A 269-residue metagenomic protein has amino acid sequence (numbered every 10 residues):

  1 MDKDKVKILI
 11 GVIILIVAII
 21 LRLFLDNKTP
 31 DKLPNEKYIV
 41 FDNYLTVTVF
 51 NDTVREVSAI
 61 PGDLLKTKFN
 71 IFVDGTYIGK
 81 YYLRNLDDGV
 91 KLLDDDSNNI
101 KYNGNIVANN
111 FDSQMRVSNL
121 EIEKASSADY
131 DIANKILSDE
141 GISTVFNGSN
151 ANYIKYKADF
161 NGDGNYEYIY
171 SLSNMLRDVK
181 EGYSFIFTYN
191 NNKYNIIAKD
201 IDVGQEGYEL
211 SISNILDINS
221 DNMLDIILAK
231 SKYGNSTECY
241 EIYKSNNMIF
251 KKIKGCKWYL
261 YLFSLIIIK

Functional and structural regions predicted by a protein language model:
M1-I14: N-terminal Sec-pathway targeting helices
R22-K269: Beta-propeller-forming repeat regions
